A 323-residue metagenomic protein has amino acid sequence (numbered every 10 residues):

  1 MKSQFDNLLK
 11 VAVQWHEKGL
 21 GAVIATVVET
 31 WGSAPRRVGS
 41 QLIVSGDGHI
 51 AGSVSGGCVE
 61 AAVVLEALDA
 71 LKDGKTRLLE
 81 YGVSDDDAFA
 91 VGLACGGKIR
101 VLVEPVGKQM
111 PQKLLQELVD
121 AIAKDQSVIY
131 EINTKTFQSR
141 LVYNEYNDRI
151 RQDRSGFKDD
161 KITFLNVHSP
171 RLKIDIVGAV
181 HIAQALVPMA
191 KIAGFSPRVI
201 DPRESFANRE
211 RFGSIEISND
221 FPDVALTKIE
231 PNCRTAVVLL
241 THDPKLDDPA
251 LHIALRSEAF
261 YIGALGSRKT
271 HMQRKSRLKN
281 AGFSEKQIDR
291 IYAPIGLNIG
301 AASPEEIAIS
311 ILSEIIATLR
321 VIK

Functional and structural regions predicted by a protein language model:
M1-P202, F206-S218, N232-T235, T270 (+2 more regions): Segments forming oxygen-rich coordination pockets for charged ligands
L186-M189, P249-A254: A short acidic, amphipathic alpha-helical/loop segment
V199, I217-N219, E258-L265, S284-I291: Short hydrophobic/aromatic-enriched beta-strand-loop microsegments
D223-N232: Short amphipathic alpha-helix with an adjacent loop that forms part of the alpha/beta core around
A236, T241-H242, H252-R277: ADP-ribose/adenylate-binding Rossmann-like module
P244-D248: Beta-loop-alpha module in the N-terminal Rossmann-like domain of NAD(P)-dependent dehydrogenases, especially those
L265-K323: Adenosine-phosphate binding glycine-rich loop
